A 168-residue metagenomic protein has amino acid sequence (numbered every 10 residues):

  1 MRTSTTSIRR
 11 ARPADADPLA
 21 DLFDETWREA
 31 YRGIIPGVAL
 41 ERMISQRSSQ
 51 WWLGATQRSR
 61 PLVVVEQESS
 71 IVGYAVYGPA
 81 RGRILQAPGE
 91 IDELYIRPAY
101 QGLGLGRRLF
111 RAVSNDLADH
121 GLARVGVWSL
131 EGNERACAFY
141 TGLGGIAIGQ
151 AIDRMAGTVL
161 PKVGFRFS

Functional and structural regions predicted by a protein language model:
R2, P161-S168: Terminal substrate-recognition subdomain of acyl/acetyltransferases
R2-T6, R10-A16, A20-A99, R107-D116 (+1 more regions): Acetyl-CoA-dependent GNAT
R97-A99, L103, E131-G132: Active-site acidic-Proline motif in GNAT/NAT acetyltransferases
A118-W128: Conserved GNAT acetyl-CoA-binding A-motif
V127-A136, R154-V159: Conserved beta-strand-loop-alpha-helix junction that forms the acyl-donor binding cleft
T141-G149: Conserved acetyl-CoA-binding loop of GNAT-fold acetyltransferases
